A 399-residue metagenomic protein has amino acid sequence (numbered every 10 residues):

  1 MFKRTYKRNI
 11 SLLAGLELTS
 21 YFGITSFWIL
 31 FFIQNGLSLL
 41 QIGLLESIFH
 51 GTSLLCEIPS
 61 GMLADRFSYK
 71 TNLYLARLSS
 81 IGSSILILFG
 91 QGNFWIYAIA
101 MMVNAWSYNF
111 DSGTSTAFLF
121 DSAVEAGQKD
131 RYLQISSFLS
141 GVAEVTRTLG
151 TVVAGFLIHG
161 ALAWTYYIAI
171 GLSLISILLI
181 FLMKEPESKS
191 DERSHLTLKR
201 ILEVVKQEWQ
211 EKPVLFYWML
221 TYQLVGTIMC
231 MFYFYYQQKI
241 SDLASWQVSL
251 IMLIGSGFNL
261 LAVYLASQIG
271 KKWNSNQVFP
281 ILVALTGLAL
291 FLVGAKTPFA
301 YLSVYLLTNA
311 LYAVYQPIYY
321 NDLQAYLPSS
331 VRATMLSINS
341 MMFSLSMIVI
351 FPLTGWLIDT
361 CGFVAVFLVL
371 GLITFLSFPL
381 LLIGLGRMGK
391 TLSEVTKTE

Functional and structural regions predicted by a protein language model:
M1-K7, K184-L220, E399: Juxtamembrane intracellular "pre-TM" segments in multi-pass secondary transporters
F2-L55, E211-G255: Helix-loop boundary and gating motifs at the non-cytosolic
L18, S83, F94-D111, A300-V314: Hydrophobic core of transmembrane alpha-helices in multi-pass small-molecule transporters, especially MFS/SLC-type
Q34, I87, R147-I168, D242-L243 (+1 more regions): Transmembrane alpha-helix termini and helix-breaking/packing motifs in multi-pass membrane transporters
C56, C230, F234, K239-E399: C-terminal transmembrane bundle of multi-pass solute transporters/carriers
L78-G92, A284-T297: C-terminal ends and interior cores of transmembrane alpha-helices in multi-pass membrane transporters/permeases
M102-E144: Cytoplasmic helix-loop-helix junction between adjacent transmembrane helices in 12-TM secondary transporters
A169-L196, I383-V395: Helix-loop junctions on the cytosolic side of multi-pass membrane transporters, especially the intracellular loop
